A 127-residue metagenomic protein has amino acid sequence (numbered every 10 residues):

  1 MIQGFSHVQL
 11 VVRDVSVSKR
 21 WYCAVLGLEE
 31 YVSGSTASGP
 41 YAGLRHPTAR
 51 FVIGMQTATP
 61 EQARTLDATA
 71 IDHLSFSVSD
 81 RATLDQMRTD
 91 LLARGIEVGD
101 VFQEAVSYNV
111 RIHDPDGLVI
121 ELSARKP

Functional and structural regions predicted by a protein language model:
M1, R88-P127: Vicinal oxygen chelate
M1-V17, I71-L74, K126-P127: N-terminal beta-strand motif that seeds the catalytic metal site of vicinal oxygen chelate
I2, V11-V52: Core segments of cupin and vicinal oxygen chelate
V17, A82-Q86: Short, conserved charged micro-motifs
V32-S35, D72, D100-Q103: Short beta-strand
P40-A42, D72, Y108-V110: Short beta-strand micro-motifs in enzyme catalytic cores
Q56, L66-D67, D72: Helix-adjacent hinge/juxtasegments
Q56-E61, A124-P127: Acetyl-CoA-dependent GNAT
